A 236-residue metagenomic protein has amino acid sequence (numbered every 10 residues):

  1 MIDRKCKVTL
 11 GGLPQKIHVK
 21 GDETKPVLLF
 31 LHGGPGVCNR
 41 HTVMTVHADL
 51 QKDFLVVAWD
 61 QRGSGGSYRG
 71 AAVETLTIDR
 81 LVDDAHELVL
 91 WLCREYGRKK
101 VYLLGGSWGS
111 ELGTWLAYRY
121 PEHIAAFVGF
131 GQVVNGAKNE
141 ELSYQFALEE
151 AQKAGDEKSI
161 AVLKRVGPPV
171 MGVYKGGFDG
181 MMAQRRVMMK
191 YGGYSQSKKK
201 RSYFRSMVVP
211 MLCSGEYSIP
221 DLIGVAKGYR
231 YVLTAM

Functional and structural regions predicted by a protein language model:
L10-K20: A short loop-to-beta-strand scaffold at the N-terminal edge of the catalytic core in hydrolase folds
K25-G34: Short beta-strand element of the alpha/beta-hydrolase
C38-H47: The serine-hydrolase catalytic nucleophile loop
L50-R69: Conserved alpha/beta-hydrolase
R80-K100, W115: Conserved acidic catalytic loop of the alpha/beta-hydrolase fold
R98-E141: Conserved hydrolase catalytic core segment
I124-V170: A catalytic-pocket lid/entrance helix-loop region that shapes and gates access to the active site across common
E157-M236: Alpha/beta-hydrolase
